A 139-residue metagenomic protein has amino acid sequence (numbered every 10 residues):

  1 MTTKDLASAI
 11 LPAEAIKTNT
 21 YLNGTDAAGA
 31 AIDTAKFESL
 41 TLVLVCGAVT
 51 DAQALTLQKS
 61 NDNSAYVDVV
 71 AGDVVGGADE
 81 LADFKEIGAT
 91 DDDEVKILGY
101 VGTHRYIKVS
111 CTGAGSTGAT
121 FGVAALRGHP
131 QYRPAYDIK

Functional and structural regions predicted by a protein language model:
M1-I16, G113-K139: C-terminal interaction-tip segments
T2-D5, N61-A78: Acidic Ser/Thr/Pro-rich low-complexity disordered segments that often serve as glycosylated linkers/stalks around
T3-G24, E86-E94: Generic detector of solvent-exposed, compositionally biased contiguous segments
P12-T20, D68-V75, L81: Local beta-strand/beta-hairpin segments that build beta-sheet-rich folds
T18-A35, V49-V69, A89-D92, G115-G118: Surface-exposed ligand/attachment interfaces on beta-rich extracellular proteins
A30-D33, D73-G118, G122-R127: Beta-sandwich interaction modules
F37, A52, H104-Y106: Extracellular Ig-like/FN3 beta-sandwich strand-entry sites
E38-A48, V109: A short beta-strand element within beta-rich, extracytoplasmic domains of secreted/secretory-pathway proteins
